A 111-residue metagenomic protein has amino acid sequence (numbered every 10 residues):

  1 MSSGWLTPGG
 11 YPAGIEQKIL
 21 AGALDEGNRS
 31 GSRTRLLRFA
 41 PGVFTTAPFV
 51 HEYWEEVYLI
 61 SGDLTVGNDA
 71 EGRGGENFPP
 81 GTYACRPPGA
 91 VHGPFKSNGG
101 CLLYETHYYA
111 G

Functional and structural regions predicted by a protein language model:
M1-G31: A short, N-terminal "cap"/entry segment at the start of jelly-roll beta-barrel domains of the cupin/DSBH fold
S3, R35, T46, E52-Y53 (+3 more regions): Beta-strand-enriched cores of mature, soluble protein domains
Q17-I19, T34-R38, E56, Y83-C85: Conserved hydrophobic/aromatic beta-strand scaffold that supports enzyme active sites
F39, N68-A90, K96-S97: Short acidic-glycine-tyrosine-enriched beta hairpin
F39-P41, Y109-A110: Non-catalytic surface loops within mature trypsin-like serine protease
P41-T45, V50-A70: Glycine- and acidic-residue-biased ligand/ion/polar-headgroup-sensing regions
E56, C85-R86, N98-G111: A short hydrophobic beta-strand segment most commonly corresponding to one strand of the jelly-roll/cupin
